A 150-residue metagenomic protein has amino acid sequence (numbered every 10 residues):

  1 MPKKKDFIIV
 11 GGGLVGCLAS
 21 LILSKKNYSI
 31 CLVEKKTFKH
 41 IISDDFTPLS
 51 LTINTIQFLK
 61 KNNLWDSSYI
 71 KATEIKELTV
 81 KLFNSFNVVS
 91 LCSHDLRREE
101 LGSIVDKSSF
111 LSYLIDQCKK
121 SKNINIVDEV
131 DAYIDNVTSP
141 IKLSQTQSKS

Functional and structural regions predicted by a protein language model:
P2-F7: Extreme N-terminal starter segment of soluble prokaryotic enzymes
I8-V10, I22-T47: Glycine-rich FAD pyrophosphate-binding loop
G13: Glycine-rich NAD(P) Rossmann-fold beta1-alpha1 loop
G16-C17: N-terminal Rossmann-fold NAD(P) dinucleotide-binding loop
I22-S24, F58, Q117: Residues within well-ordered alpha helices
S43-F83: N-terminal FAD cofactor-binding segment of flavoenzymes
T73-E74, T79-S150: Conserved N-terminal helical subregion
